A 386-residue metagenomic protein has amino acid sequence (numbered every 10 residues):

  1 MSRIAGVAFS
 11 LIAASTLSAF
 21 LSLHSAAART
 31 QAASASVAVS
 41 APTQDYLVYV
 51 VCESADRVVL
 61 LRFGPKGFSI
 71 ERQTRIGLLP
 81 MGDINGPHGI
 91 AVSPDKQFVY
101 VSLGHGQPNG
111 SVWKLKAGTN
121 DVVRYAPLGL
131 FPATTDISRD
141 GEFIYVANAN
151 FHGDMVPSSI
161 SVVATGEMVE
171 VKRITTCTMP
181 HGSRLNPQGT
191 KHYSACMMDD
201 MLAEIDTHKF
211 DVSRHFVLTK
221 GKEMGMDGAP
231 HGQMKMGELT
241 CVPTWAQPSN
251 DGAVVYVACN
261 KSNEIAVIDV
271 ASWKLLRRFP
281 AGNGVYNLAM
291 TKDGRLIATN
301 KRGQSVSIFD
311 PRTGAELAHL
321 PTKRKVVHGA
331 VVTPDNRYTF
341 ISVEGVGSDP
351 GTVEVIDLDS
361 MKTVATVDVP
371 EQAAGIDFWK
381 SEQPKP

Functional and structural regions predicted by a protein language model:
M1-G6: Positively charged n-region of N-terminal signal peptides that target proteins for export
A8-S22: Bacterial N-terminal signal peptides
L23-P386: Predominantly soluble domains enriched in secretory-pathway, periplasmic, or organellar proteins
